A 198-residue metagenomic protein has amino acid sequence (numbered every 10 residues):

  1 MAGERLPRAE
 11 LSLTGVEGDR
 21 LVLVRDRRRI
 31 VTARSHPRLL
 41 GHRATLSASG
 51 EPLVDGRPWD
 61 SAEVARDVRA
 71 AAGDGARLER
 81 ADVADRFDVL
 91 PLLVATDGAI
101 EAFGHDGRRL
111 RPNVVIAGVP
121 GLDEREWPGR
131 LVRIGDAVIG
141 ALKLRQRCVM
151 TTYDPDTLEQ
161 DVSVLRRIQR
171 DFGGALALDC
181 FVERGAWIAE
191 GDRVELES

Functional and structural regions predicted by a protein language model:
M1-S198: Metal-cofactor-dependent catalytic cores
